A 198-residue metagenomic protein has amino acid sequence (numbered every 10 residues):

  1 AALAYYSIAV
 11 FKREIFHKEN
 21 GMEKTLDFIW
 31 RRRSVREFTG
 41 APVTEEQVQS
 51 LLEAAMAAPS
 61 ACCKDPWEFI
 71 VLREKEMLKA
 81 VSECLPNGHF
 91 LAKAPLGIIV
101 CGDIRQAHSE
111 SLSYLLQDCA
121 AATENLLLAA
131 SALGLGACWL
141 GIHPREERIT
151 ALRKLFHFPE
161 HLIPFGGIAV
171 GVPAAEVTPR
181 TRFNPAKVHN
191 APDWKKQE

Functional and structural regions predicted by a protein language model:
Y5-E198: Acidic, surface-exposed loops and disordered segments
